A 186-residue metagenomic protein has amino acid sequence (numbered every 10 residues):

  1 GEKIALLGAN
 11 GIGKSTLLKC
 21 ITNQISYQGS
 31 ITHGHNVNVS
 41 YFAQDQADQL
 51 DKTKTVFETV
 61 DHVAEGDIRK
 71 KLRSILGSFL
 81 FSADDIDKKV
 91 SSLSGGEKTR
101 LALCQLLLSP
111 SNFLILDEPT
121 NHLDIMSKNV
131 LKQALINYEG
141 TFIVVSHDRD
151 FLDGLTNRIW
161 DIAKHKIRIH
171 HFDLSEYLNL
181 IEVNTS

Functional and structural regions predicted by a protein language model:
G1-S186: ABC ATP-binding cassette signature C-motif
